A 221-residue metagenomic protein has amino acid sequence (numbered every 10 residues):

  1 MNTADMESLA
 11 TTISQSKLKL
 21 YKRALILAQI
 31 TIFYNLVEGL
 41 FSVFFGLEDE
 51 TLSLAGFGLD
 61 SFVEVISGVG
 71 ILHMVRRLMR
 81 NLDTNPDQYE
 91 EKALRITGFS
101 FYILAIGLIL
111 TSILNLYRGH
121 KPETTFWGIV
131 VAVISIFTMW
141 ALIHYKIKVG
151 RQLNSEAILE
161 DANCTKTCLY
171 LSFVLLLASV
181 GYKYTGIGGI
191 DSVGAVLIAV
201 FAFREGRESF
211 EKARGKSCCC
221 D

Functional and structural regions predicted by a protein language model:
N2-D221: Alpha-helical transmembrane cores and adjacent cytosolic helix/loop segments of polytopic membrane transporters
